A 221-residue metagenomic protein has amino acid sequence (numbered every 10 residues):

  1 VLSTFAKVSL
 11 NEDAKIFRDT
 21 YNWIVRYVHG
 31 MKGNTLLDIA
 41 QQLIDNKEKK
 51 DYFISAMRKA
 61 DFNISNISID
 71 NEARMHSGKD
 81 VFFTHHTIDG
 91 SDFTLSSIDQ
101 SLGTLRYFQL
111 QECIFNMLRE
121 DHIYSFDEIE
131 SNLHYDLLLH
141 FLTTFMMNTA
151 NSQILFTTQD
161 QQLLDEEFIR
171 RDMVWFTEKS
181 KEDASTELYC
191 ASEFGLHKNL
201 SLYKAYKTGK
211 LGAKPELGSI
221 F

Functional and structural regions predicted by a protein language model:
V1-D19, Q111-N116, L202-F221: Short, surface-exposed secondary-structure junctions/capping segments
V1-E72: Electropositive, glycine-dotted interaction segments that contact anionic polymers or phosphate-rich ligands
I54, S101, Q111-I114, E130 (+2 more regions): Generic hydrophobic alpha-helical scaffold/packing signal
A56-I67, T87, K207-K210, E216-F221: N-terminal accessory segments
M57, Q100, D127, T157 (+1 more regions): Conserved RecA-like P-loop NTPase ATPase core
E72-F115, E120-I123, I129-L133: Conserved ABC ATPase signature
A73, H140-F221: C-terminal lobe/lid and adjacent interdomain/linker elements of RecA-like ASCE P-loop ATPase modules
H134-L139: Short alpha-helix of the ABC ATPase nucleotide-binding domain corresponding to the H-loop/switch region
